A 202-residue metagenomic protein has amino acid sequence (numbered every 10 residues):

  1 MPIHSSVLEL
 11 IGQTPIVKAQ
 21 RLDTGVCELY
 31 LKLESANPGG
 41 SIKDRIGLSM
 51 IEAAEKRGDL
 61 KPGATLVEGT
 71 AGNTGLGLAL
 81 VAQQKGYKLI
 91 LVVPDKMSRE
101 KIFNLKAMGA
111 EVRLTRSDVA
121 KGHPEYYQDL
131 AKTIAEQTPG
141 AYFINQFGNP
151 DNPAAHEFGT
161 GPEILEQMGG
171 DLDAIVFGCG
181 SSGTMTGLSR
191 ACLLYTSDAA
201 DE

Functional and structural regions predicted by a protein language model:
M1-S197: PLP-dependent amino-acid enzyme catalytic core
D198-E202: A short, hydrophobic C-terminal helix/tail in secreted or cell-surface proteins
